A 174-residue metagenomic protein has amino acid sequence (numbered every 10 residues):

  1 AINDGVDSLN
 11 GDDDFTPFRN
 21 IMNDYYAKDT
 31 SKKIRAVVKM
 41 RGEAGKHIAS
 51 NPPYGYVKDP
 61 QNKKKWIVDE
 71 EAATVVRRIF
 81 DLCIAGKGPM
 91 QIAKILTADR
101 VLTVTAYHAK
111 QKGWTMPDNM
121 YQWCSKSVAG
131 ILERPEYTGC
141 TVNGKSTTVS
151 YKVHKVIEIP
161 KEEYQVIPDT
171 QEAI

Functional and structural regions predicted by a protein language model:
A1-I174: Conserved catalytic breakage-reunion loop centered on the nucleophilic residue
